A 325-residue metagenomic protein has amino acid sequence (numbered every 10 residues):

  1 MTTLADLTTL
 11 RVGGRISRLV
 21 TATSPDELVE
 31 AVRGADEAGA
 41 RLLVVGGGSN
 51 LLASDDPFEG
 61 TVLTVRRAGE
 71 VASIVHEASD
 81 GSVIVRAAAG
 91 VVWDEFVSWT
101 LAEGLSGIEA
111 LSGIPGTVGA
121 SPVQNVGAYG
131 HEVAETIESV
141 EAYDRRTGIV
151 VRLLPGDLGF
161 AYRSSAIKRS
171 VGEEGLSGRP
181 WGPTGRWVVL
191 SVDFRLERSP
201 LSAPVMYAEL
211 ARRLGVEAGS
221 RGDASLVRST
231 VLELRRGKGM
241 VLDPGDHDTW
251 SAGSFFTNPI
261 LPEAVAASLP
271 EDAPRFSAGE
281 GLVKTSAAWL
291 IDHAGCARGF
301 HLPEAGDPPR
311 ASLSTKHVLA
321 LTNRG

Functional and structural regions predicted by a protein language model:
M1-T147: Anion-binding (especially nucleotide phosphate/pyrophosphate-binding) glycine-rich loop and adjoining beta-alpha core
A5-T9, G47, L51, V150-G325: Phosphate/pyrophosphate- and phosphate-bearing ligand-binding catalytic cores of soluble enzymes
